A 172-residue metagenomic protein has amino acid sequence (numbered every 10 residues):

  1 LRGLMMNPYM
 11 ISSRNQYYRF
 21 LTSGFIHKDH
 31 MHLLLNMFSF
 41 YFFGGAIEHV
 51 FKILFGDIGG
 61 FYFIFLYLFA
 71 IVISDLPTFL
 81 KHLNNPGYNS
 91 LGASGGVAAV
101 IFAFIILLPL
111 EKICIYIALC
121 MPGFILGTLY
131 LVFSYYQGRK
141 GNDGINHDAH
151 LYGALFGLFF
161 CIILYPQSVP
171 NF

Functional and structural regions predicted by a protein language model:
L1-F172: A detector for small-residue-rich transmembrane helices and their helix-helix packing motifs
